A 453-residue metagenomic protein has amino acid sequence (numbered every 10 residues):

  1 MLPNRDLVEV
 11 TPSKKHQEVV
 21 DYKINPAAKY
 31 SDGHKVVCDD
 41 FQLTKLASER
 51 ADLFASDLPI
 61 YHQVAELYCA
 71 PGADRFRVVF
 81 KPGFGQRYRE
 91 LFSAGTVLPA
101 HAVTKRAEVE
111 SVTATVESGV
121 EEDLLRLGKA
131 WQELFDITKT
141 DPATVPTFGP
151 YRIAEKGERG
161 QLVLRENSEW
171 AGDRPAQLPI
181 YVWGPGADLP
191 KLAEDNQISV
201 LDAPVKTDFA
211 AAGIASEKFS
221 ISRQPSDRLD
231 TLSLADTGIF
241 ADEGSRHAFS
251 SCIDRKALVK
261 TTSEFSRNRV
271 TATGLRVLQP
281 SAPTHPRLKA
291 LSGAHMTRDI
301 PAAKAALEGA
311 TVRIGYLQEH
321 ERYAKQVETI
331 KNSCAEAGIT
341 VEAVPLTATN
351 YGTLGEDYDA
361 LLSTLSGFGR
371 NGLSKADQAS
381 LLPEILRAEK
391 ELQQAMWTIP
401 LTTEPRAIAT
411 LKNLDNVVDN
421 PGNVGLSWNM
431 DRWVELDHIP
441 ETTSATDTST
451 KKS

Functional and structural regions predicted by a protein language model:
M1-K15, K23, L46, P146: N-terminal lobe/hinge region of extracytoplasmic solute-binding protein
P59-A130: Surface-exposed binding/hinge segments that line and control ligand-binding clefts or catalytic entry sites
P82, R165-E169, R223-A248, C252 (+3 more regions): A bilobed periplasmic-binding-protein/Venus flytrap-type ligand-binding module shared by bacterial periplasmic
G157-G160, R298-S366: Ligand/substrate-recognition segments at binding pockets and active sites
V163-A211: Ligand-site clamp/hinge motif
T237-T284, I385-W397: Periplasmic-binding protein-like
S266-E308, Q318-Y323: Structural transition elements
L411-S453: Long beta-strand-rich cores associated with HINT superfamily self-processing modules
